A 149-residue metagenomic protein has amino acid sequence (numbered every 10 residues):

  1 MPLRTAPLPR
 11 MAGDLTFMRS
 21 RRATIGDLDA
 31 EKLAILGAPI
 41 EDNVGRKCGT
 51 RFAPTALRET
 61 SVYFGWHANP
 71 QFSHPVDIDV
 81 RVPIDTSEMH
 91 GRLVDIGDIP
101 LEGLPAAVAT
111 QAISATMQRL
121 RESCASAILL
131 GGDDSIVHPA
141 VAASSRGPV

Functional and structural regions predicted by a protein language model:
P2-V149: Metal-dependent C-N hydrolase catalytic cores
